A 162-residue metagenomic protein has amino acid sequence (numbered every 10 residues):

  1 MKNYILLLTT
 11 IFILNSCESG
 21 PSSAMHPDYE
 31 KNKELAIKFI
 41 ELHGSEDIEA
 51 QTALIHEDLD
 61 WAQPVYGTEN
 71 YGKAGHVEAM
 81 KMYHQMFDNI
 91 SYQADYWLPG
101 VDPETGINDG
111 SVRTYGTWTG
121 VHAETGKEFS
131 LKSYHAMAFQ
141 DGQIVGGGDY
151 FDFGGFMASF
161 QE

Functional and structural regions predicted by a protein language model:
Y4-L14: Sec-dependent N-terminal signal peptides
C17-E162: C-terminal and inter-domain tail/linker signature
